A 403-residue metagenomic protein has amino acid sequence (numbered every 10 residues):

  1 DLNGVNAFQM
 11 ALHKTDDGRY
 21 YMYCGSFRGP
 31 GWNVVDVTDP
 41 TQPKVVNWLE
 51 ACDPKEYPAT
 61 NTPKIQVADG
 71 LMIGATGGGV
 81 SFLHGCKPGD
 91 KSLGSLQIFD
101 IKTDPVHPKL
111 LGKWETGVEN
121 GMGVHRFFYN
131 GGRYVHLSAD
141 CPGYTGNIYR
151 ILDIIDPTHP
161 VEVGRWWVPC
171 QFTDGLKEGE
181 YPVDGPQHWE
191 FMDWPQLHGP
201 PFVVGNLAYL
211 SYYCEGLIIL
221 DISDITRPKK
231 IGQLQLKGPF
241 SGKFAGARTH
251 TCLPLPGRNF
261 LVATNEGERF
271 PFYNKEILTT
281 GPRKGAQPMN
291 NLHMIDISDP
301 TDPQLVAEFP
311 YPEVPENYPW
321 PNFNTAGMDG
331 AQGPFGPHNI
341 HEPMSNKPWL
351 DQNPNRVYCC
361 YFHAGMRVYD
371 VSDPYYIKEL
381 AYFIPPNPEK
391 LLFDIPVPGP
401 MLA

Functional and structural regions predicted by a protein language model:
D1-A403: Feature marking well-ordered beta-strand scaffolds used for ligand recognition
